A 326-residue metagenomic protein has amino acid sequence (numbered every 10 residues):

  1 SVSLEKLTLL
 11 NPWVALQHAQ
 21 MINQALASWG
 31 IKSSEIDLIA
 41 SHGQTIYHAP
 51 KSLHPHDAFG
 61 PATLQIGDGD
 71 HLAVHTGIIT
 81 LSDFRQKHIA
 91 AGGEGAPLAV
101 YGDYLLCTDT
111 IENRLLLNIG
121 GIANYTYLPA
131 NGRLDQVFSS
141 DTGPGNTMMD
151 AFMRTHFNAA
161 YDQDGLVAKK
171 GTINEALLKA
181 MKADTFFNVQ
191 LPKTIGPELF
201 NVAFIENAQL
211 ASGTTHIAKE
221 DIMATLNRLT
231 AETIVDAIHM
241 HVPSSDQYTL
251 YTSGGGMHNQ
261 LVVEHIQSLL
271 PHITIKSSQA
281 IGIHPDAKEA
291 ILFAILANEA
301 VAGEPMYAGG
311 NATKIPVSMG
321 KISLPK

Functional and structural regions predicted by a protein language model:
V2-I66: Short beta-strand-loop/turn "lid" adjacent to the catalytic site in phosphate-handling enzymes
Q17-L26, E220-D246: Phosphate/ATP-binding catalytic cores across multiple sugar-kinase/actin-like superfamilies, primarily ASKHA
I36-D37, R114, Y248: Conserved acidic residues
I46, Q247-Q267: Glycine-rich phosphate-binding loops at beta-strand->alpha-helix junctions
H56-T63, D70-V74, I78-A160: Phosphate-binding/catalytic loop of phosphoryl-transfer enzymes
G132-A231, A312-K326: Conserved ATP-utilizing enzyme core subdomain
A160-V167, A231, N259-L269, I273-S277: Extended, folded domain segments that form the structural surfaces/walls around functional sites
A224, R228, Q279-K326: Glycine-rich phosphate-binding/hydrolytic loop that grips phosphoryl groups
